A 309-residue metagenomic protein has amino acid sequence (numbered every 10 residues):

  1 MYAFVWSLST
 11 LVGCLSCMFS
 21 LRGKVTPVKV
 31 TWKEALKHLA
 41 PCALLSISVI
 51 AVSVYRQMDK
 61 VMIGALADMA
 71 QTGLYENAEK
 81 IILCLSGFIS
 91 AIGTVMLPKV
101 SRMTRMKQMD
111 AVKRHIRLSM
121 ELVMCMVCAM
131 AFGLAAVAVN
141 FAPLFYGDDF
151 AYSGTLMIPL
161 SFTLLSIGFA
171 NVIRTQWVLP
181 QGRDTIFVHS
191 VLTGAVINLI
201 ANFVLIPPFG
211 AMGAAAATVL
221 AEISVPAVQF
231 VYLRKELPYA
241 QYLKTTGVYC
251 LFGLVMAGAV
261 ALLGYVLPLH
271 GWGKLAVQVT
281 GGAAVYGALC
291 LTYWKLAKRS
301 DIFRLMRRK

Functional and structural regions predicted by a protein language model:
M1-A3, L15-R56, V95, K99-R114 (+2 more regions): Interhelical loop/hinge segments that connect adjacent transmembrane helices in multipass membrane
M1-A3, N140-M157, V266-V277: Membrane-interface helix-capping segments at transmembrane helix termini in multi-pass transporters
M1-G23, P41, L192-I197, A211-Y232 (+2 more regions): Hydrophobic alpha-helical transmembrane segments
W6, P41-V49, S53, Q57 (+16 more regions): Residue-level signature of transmembrane alpha-helical cores of multipass secondary-active transporters and flippases
C14-F19, V61, A65, F88 (+11 more regions): Membrane-embedded alpha-helical segments of multi-pass transporters/permeases
L66-M69, P180-Q181, P208: Helix-loop interface residues and adjacent transmembrane-helix termini in multi-pass membrane transporters, primarily
L74-L192: Specific pore-lining/lateral-gate transmembrane helices of multi-pass inner-membrane transport and insertion machines
A261-K309: Membrane-proximal transmembrane or re-entrant/amphipathic helices at the cytosolic face
